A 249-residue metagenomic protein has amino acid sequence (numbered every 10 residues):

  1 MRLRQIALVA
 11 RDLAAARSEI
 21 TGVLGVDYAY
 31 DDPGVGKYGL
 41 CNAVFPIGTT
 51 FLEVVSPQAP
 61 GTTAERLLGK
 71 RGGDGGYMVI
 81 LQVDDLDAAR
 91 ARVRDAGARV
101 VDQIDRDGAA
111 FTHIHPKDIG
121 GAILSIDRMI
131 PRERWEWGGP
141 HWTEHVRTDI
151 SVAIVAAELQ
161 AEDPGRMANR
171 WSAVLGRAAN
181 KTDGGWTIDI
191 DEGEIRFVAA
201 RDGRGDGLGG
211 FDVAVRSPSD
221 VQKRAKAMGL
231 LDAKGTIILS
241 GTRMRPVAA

Functional and structural regions predicted by a protein language model:
M1-G61: An N-terminus-focused feature that recognizes amino-terminal "leader" regions
M1-R17, D74-L81, I130-A168, L208-F211: N-terminal beta-strand motif that seeds the catalytic metal site of vicinal oxygen chelate
D12, Y38, V44-G48, L67-G75 (+3 more regions): Short, low-complexity cationic-aromatic patches
A14-D27, D87-A96, D163-A178, A227: Amphipathic alpha-helical segments
C41-A43, Y77, A110-T112, W186 (+1 more regions): Short beta-strand micro-motifs in enzyme catalytic cores
L52-V79: A broadly used, surface-exposed interaction patch
E53, R90-A156, T187-R204, D212-V213 (+1 more regions): Vicinal oxygen chelate
G73-D95, V101: A gly/proline- and charged-residue-enriched helix-loop-helix capping module
